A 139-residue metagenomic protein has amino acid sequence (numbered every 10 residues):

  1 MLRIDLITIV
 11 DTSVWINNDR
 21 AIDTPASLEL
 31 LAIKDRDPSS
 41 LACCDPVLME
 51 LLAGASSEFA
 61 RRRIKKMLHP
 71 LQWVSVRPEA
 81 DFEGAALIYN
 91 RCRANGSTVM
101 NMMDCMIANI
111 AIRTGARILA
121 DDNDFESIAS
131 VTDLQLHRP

Functional and structural regions predicted by a protein language model:
M1-C43, A53-K66: Short, well-structured N-terminal submotif of metal-dependent ribonuclease cores
L2-I7, A108, I112-P139: Acidic, PIN/NYN-like endoribonuclease modules and their adjacent C-terminal/linker elements
L2-R3, W73-L119: Active-site neighborhoods of divalent-metal-dependent phosphate/nucleic-acid chemistry enzymes
T12, D45, M103-C105: Conserved glycosyltransferase catalytic-site signature
W15, L48-L51, F125: A generic structural signal for short hydrophobic patches within well-formed alpha-helices
S27, L48, R61, F82-A86 (+1 more regions): A general structural signal for well-ordered alpha-helical segments in protein cores
E58-R62, R93, Q135-P139: Short, hinge-like loop/turn segments at secondary-structure boundaries
